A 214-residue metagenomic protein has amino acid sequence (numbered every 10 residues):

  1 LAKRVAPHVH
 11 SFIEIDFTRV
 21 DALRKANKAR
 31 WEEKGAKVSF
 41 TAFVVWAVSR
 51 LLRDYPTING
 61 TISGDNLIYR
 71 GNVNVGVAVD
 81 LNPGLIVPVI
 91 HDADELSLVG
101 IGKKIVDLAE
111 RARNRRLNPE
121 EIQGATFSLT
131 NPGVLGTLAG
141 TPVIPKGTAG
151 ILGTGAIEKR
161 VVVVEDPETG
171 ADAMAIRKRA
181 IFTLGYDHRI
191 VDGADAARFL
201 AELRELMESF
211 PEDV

Functional and structural regions predicted by a protein language model:
L1-V214: C-terminal catalytic/motor cores of large multi-domain enzyme assemblies
